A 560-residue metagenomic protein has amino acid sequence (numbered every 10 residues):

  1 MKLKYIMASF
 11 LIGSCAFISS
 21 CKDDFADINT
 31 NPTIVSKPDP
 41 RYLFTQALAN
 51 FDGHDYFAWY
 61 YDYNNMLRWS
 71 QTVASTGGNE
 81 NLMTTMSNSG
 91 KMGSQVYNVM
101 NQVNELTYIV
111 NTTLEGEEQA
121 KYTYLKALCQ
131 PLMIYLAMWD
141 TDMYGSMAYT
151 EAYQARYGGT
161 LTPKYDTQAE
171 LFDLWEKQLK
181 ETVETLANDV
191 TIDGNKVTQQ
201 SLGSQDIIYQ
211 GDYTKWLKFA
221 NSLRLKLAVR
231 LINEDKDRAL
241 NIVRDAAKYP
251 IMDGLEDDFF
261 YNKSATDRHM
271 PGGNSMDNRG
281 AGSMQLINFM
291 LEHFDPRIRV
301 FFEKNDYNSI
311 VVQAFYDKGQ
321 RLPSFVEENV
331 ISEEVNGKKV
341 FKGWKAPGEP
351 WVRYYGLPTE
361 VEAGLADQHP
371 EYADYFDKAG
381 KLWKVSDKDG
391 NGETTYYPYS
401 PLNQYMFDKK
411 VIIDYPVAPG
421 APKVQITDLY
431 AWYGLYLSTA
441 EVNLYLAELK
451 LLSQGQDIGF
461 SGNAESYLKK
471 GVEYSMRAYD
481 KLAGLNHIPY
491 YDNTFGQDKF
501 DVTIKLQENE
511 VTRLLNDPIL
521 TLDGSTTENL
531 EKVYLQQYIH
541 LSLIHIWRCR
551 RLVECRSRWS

Functional and structural regions predicted by a protein language model:
M1-T30: Bacterial Sec-dependent N-terminal signal peptides
C21-G78, L82, M86-S87, Y97 (+5 more regions): Membrane-proximal, proline-rich intrinsically disordered regions
V73-L132, L136-Y474, A478, T526-E528: Structured, solvent-exposed acidic/aromatic patches
L452-S542: C-terminal structural cap/anchor segments
H545-W559: Single conserved hydrophobic/aromatic residue that forms the stacking wall/gate of nucleotide- or nucleobase-binding
